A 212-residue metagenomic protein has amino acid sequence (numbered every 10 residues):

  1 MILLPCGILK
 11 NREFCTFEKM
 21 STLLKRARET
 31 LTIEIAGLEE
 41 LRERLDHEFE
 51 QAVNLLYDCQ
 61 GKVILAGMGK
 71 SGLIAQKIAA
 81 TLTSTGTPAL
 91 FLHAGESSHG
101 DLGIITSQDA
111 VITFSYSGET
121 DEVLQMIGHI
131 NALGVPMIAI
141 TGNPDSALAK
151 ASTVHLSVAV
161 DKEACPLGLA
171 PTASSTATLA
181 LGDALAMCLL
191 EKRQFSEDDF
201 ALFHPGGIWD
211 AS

Functional and structural regions predicted by a protein language model:
M20-G61: An N-terminal, well-structured beta->alpha segment
S21, S146, G207-I208: Serine-centered coil/turn micro-motif
R28-I33, I78, L82, S212: Short, basic/glycine-rich phosphate-binding loops at helix/coil junctions that contact nucleotide phosphates
G61-L190: Glycine-rich phosphate-binding loops that contact phosphosugars or nucleotide phosphates
K150, A164, E191-S212: Internal, active-site/partner-interface "lid" segment
